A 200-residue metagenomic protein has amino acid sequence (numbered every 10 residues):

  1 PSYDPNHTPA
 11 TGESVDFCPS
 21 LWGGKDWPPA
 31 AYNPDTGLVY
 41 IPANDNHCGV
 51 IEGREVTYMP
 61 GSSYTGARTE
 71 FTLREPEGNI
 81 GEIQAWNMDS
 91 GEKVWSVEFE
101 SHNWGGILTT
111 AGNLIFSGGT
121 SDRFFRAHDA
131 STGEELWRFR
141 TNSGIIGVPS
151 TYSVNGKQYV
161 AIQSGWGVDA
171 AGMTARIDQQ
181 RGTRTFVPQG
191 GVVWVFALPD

Functional and structural regions predicted by a protein language model:
P1-D200: Beta-sheet-rich non-transmembrane sensory/scaffold domains
